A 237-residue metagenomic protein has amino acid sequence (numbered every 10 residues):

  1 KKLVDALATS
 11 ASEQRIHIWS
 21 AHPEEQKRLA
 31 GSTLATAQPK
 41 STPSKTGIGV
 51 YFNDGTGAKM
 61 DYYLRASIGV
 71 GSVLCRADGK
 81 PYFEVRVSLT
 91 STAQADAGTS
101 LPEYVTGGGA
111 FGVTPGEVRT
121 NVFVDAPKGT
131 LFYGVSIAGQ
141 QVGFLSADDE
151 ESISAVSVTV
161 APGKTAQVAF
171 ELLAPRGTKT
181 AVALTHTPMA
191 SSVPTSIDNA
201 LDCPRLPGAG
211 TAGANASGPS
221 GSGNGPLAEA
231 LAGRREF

Functional and structural regions predicted by a protein language model:
K1-F237: Lumenal/extracellular ectodomains and adaptor appendage modules of the eukaryotic vesicle/secretory system
